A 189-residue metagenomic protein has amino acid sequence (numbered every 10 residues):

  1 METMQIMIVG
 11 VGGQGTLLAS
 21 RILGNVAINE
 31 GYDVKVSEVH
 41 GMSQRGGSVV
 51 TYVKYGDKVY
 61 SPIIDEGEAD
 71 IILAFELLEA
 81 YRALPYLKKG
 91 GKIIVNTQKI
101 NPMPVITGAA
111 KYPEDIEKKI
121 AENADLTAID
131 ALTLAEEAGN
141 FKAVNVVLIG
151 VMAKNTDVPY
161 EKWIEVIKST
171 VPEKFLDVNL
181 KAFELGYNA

Functional and structural regions predicted by a protein language model:
M1-A189: Active-site cofactor/cluster-binding pocket
